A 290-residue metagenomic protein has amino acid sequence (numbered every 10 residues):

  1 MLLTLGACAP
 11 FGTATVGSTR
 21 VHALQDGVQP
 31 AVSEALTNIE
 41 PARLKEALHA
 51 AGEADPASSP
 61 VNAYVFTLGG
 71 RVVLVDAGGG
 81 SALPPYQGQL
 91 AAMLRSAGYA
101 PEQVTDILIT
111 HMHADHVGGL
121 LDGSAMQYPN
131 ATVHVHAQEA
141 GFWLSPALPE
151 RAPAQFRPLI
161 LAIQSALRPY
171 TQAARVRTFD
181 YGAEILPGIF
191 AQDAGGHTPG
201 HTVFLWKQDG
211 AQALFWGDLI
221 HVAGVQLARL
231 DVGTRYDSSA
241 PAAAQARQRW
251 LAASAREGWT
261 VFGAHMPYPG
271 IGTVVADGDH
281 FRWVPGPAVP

Functional and structural regions predicted by a protein language model:
L3-F11: Bacterial Sec-dependent signal peptides at the C-terminal "C-region" and cleavage site
P10-A97, V203-I220: Conserved beta-strand hairpin/beta-sheet module of binuclear metal-dependent hydrolase folds, prominently
T15, G88, R95-Y99, Q103 (+3 more regions): Metallo-beta-lactamase
S18, F66, V75-D76, V104 (+7 more regions): Divalent metal-coordination and catalytic microenvironments
D26-G27, A77-G80, M112, Q138-E139 (+4 more regions): Active-site metal-binding loops of divalent metal-dependent hydrolases
V32, M112-G119, F142, E184 (+3 more regions): Active-site environment of divalent metal-dependent phosphoester hydrolases
G69-R71, P84-H134: Active-site metal-binding motif and surrounding structural segment of the metallo-beta-lactamase
L205, D209-P290: Cap/insert and terminal regions of metallo-dependent hydrolase folds
